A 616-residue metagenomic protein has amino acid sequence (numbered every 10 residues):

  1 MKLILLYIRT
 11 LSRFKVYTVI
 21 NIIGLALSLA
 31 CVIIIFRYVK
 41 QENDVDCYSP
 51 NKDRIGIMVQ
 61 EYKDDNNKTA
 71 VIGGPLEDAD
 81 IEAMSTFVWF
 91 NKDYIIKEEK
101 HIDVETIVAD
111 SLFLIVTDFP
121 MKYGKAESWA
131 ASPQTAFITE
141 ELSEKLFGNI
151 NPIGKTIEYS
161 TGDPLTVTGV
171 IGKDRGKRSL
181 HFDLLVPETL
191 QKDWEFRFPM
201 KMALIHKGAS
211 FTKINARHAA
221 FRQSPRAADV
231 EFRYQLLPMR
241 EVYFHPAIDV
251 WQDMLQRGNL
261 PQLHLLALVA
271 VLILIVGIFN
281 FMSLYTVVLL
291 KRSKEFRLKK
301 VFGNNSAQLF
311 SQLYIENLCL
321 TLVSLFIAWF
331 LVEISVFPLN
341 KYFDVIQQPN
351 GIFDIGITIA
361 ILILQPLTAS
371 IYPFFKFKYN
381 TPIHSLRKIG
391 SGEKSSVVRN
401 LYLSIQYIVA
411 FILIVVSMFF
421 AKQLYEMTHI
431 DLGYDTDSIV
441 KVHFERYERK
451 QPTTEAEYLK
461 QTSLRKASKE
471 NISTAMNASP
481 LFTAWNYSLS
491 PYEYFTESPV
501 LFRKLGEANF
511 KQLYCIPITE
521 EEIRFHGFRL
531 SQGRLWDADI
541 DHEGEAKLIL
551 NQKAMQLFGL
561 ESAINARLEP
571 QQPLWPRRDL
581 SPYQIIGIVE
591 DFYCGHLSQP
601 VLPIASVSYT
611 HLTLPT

Functional and structural regions predicted by a protein language model:
M1-L5, I371-L403: Feature of multi-pass inner-membrane transport and sensor proteins that recognizes transmembrane helices together
I4, R9, R13-F14, F221-A270 (+3 more regions): Membrane-helix entry/capping segments
I4-I20, G24, F279-L320, Y379-I389: Intracellular coupling helices
T18-I20, L27-R54, S335, L339-F343 (+1 more regions): Alpha-helical transmembrane segments
A30, I34, Q235, N317-P382 (+2 more regions): Small-residue-rich transmembrane alpha-helices
I35-Y94, K100, R197-L204, N215-R217 (+4 more regions): Membrane-proximal extracellular/periplasmic loop immediately following the first transmembrane helix
D110-K122, A136-G258, T474-L612: Mid-to-C-terminal secondary-structure elements that act as membrane-proximal/extracytoplasmic interface segments
H264-S283: Selective detector of the "anchor" transmembrane alpha-helix that sits immediately C-terminal
